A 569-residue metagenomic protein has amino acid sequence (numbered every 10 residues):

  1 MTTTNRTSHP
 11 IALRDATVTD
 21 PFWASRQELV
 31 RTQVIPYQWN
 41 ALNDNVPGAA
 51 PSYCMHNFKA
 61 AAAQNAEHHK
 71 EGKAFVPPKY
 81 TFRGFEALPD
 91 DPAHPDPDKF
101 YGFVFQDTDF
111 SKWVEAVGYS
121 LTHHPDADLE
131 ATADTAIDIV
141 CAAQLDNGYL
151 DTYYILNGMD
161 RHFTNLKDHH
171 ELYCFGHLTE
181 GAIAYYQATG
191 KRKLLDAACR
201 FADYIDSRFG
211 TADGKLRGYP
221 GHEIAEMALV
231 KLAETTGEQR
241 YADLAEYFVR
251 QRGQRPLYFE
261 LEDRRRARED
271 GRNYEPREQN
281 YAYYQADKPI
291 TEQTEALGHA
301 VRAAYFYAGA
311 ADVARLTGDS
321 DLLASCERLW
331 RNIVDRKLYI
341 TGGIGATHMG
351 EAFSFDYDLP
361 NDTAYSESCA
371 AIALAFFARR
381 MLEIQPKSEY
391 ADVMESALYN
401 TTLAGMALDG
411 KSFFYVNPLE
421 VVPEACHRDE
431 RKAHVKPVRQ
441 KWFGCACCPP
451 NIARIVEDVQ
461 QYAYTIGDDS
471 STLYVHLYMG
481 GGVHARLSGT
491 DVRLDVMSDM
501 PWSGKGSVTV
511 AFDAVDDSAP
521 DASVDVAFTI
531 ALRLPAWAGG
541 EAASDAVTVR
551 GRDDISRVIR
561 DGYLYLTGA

Functional and structural regions predicted by a protein language model:
M1-A569: Glycan-recognition and catalytic cores of secretory/periplasmic carbohydrate-active enzymes
